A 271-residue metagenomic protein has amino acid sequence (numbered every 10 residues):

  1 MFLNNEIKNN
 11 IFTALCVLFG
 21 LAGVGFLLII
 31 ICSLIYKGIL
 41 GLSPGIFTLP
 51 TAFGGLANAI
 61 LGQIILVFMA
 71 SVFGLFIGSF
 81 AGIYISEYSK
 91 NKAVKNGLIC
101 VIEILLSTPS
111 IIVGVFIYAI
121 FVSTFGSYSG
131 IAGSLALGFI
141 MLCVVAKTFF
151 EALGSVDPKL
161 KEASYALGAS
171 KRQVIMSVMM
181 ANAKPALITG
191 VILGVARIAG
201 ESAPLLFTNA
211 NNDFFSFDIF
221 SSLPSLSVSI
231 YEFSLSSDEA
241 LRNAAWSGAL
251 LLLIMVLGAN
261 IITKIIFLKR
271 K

Functional and structural regions predicted by a protein language model:
F2-A14, L18, L34-V72, E232-N243: Periplasmic/extracellular loop-to-transmembrane helix junction in inner-membrane transport proteins
E6-F12, I85, F150-G154, P158 (+2 more regions): C-terminal transmembrane helix and the adjacent membrane-cytosol boundary/short C-terminal tail of inner/organellar
C16, N58-L66, A70, I102-L106 (+6 more regions): Alpha-helical transmembrane segments of multi-pass membrane proteins
G25, Q63, V67, S71-I83 (+7 more regions): Hydrophobic positions within alpha-helical transmembrane segments of bacterial inner-membrane proteins
L27-I39, I117-T124: A structural signal for multi-pass alpha-helical bundles of membrane permease subunits that mediate small-molecule
G54, L205-L253: Interhelical loop and adjacent transmembrane-helix boundary motif in polytopic membrane transport permeases
V72, S79-K92, N96, S129-M179 (+2 more regions): Membrane-cytosol interface at the C-terminal ends of specific transmembrane alpha-helices in multi-pass membrane
E103-G138: Generic hydrophobic transmembrane alpha-helix motif, especially the helices
